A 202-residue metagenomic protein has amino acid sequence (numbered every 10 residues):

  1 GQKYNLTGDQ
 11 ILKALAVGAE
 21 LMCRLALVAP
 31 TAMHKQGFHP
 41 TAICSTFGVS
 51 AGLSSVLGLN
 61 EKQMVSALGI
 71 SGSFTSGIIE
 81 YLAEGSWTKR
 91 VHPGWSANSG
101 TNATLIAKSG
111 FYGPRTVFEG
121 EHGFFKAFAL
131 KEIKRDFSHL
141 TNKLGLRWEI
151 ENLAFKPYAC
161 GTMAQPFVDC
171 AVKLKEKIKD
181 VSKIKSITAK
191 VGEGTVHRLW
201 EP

Functional and structural regions predicted by a protein language model:
G1-A29: Hydrophobic alpha-helical hairpins/lids featuring a short glycine-rich hinge
L12-L15, M33-T46, V91-P93, A159-C160: Active-site nucleophile and cofactor-binding loops and adjacent substrate-binding regions of central metabolic enzymes
A16-M22, P40, C44-T46, S71-T75: Short, conserved phosphate-binding/catalytic loop or strand-edge motifs used in phosphoryl-/nucleotidyl-transfer
A29-H34, A83-E84: Membrane-interface helix caps and helix-loop-helix hairpins in membrane proteins
P40, A51-P202: Functionally critical mobile loop/hinge segments
